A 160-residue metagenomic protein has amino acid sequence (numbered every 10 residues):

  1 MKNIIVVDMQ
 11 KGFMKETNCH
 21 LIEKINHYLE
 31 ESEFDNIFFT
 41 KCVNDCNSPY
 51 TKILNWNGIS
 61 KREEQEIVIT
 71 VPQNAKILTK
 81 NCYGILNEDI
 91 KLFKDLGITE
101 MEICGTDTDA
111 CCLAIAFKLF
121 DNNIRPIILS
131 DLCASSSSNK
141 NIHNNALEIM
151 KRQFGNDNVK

Functional and structural regions predicted by a protein language model:
K2-N3, G12, E30-E31, W56-K160: Active-site-adjacent betaalpha module
I5-V7: Short hydrophobic beta-strand that contains or immediately precedes a catalytic carboxylate
M9-T17: Short acidic, Gly/Ser-rich segments with clustered Asp/Glu that frequently serve as metal-coordination loops in enzyme
M14, C46-P49, C112: Short catalytic/ligand-binding loop motif for oxyanion handling, primarily in non-cytosolic enzymes, centered on
T17-C19, T51, I115-F117: Short amphipathic alpha-helical segments
T17-C46: A short alpha/beta connector and helix-capping loop motif
D45-G58: A short secondary-structure junction motif
